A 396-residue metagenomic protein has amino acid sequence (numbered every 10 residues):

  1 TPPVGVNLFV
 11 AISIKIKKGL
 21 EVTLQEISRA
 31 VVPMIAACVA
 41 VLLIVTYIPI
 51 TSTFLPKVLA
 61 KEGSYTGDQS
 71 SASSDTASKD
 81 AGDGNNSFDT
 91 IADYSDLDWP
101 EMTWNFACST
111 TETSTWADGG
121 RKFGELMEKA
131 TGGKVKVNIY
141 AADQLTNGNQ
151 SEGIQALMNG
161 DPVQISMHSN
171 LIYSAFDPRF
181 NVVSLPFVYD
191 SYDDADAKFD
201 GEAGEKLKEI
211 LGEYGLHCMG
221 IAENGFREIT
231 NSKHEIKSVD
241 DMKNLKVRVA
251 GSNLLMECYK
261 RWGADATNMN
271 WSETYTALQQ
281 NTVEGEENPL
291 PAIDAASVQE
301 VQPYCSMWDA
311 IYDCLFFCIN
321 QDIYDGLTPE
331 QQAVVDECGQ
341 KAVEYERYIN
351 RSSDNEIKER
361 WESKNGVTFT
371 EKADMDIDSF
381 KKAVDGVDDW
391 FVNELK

Functional and structural regions predicted by a protein language model:
T1-T76, D80: Alpha-helical transmembrane segments of multi-pass membrane transport proteins
N7-L8, G204, K381: A general structural signal for well-ordered alpha-helical segments in protein cores
L8, T53-L55, S166, K198 (+1 more regions): Short, hydrophobic secondary-structure boundary micro-motifs
T46, I50, E202-K206, L254: Transmembrane alpha-helix boundary/anchor motif
D80-Y192, G212-E213, H217-K396: N-terminal secretory/targeting leader peptides
D190-I210: A gly/proline- and charged-residue-enriched helix-loop-helix capping module
